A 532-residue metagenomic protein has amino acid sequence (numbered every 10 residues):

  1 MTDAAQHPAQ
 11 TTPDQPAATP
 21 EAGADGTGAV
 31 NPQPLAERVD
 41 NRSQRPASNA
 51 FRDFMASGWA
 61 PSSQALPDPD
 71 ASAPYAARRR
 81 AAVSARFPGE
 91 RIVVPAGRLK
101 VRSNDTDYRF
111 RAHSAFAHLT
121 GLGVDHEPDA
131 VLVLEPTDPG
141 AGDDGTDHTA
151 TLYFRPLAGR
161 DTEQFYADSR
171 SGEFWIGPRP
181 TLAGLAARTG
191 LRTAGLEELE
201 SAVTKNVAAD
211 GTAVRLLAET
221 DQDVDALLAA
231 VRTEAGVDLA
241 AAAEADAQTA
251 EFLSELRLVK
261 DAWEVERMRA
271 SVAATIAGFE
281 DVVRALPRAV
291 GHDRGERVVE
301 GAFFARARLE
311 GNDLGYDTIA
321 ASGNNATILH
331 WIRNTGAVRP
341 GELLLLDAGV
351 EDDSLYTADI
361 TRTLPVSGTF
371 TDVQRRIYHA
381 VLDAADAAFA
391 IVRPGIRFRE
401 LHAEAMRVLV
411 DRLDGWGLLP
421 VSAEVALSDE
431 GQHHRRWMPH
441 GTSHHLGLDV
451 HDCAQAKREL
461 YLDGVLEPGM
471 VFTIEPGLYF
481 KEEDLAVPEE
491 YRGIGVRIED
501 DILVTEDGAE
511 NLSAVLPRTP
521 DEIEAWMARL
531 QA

Functional and structural regions predicted by a protein language model:
M1-A532: Active-site neighborhoods and metal-handling regions in enzymes and metal-associated proteins
